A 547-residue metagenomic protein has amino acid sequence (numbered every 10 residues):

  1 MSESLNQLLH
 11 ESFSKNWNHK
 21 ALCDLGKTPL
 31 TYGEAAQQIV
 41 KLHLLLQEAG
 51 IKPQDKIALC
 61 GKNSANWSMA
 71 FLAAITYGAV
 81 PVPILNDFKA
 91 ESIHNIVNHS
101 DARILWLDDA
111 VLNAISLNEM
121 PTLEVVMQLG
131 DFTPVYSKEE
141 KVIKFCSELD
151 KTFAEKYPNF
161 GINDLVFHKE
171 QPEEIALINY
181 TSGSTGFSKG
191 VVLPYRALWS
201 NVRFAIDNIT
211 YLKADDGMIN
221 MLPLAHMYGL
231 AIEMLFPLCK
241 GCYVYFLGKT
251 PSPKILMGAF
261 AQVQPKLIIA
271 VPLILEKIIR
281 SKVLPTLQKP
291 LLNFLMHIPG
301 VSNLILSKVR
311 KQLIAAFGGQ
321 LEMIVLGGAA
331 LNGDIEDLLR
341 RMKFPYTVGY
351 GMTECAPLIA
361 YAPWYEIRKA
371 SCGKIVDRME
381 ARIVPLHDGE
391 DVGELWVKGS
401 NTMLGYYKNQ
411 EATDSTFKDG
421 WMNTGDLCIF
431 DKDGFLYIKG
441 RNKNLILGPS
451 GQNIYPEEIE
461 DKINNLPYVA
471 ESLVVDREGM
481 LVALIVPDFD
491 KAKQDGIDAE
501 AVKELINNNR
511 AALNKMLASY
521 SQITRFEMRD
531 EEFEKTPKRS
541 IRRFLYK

Functional and structural regions predicted by a protein language model:
H10, N18-G50, D55-S64, S68-L72 (+2 more regions): Conserved AMP-binding/adenylate-forming core of the ANL superfamily
W17, K151-Y180, F187, Y211-G217: Conserved pre-ATP/AMP-binding loop-to-beta segment of ANL
T31-G33, A176-V202: Conserved AMP-binding A3 loop
A36-K41, V191-K213, M221: Conserved structural elements of the adenylate-forming
L105, G399, G405, L427-S519: AMP-binding/adenylate-forming catalytic core of the ANL superfamily
W199-G217, M227-K311, Q320: Conserved AMP-binding/adenylation subdomain of ANL enzymes
K266-I269, I279-I367, A470: Gly/Ser/Thr-rich phosphate-binding loop
I375, R382, G389-E390, E394-G448: Conserved ATP-binding/catalytic segment of the ANL
